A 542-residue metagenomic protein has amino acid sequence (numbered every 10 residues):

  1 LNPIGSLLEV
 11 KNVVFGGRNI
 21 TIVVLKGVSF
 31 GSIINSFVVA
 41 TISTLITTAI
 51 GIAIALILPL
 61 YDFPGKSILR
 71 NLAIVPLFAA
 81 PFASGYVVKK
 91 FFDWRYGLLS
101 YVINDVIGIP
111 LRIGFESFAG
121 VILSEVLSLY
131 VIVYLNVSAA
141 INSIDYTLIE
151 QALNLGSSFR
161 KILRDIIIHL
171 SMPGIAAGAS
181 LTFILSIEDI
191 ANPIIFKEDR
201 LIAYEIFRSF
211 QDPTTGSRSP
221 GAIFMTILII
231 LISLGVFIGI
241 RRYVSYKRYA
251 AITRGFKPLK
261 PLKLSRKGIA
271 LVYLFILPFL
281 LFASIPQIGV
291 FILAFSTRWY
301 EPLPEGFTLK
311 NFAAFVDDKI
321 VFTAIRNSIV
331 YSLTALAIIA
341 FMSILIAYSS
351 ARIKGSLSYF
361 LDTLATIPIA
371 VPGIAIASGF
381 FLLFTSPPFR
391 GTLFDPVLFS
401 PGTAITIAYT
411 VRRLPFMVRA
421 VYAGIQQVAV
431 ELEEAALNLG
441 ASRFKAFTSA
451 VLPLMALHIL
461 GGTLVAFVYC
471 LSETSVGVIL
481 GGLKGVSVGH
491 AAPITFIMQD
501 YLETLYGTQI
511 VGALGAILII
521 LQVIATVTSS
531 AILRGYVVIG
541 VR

Functional and structural regions predicted by a protein language model:
L1-L8, N12, L25-N142, L170-I195 (+7 more regions): Membrane-water interface segments at the C-terminal ends of transmembrane alpha-helices in multi-pass inner-membrane
K11, E150, S158-K161, R248-K263 (+1 more regions): Juxtamembrane inter-helical linkers in multi-pass membrane proteins
R18-I22, S100-I113, L201-F210, Y300-P302 (+3 more regions): Short juxtamembrane loops and helix-capping segments at transmembrane helix boundaries of multi-pass membrane proteins
I22-L25, L155, V330, L439: Membrane-embedded transmembrane-helix bundle of lipid-linked glycan/lipid transferases
D93, D189-S217, Y300-E305, T474-T508 (+1 more regions): Glycine-rich helix-loop "coupling/hinge" segments at transmembrane-helix boundaries in multipass transporters
L148, R248-P261, L432, A441 (+1 more regions): Short cytosolic juxtamembrane segments of multi-pass membrane proteins
A152-L153, A436: The alpha-helix within a helix-turn-helix
